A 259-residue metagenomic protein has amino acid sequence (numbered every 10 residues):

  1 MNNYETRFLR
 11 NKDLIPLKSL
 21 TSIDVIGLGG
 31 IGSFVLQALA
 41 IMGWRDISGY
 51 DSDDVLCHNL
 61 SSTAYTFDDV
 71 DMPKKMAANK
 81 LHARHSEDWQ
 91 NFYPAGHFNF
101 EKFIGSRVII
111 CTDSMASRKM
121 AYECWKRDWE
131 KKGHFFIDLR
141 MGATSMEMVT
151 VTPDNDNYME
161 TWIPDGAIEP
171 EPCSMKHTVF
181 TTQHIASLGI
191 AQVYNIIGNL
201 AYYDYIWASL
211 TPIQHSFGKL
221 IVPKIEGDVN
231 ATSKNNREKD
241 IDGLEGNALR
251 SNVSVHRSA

Functional and structural regions predicted by a protein language model:
M1-D24, E160, L249, H256: N-terminal charged helix/coil linker that caps or initiates catalytic domains
T21-G43, S48-D54: Glycine-rich adenosine-cofactor-binding loop
Q37-I41, R45, E123-R127, N195: Short, well-ordered alpha-helices that flank and scaffold nucleotide-derived cofactor binding pockets
D46-S86: Glycine-rich phosphate-binding loop and adjoining beta1-alpha1-beta2 segment of Rossmann-like nucleotide-binding folds
D71-S106, T112-A116: A structured beta-alpha segment of the ubiquitous adenosine-cofactor-binding alpha/beta core
W89, K102-I185, G218-A231, R237-E238 (+1 more regions): E1/E1-like adenylate-forming module used to activate ubiquitin-like modifiers and sulfur-carrier proteins
S174-W207: Conserved anion/nucleotide-ligand pocket segment
N199-D228: A short, charged, Gly/Pro-tolerant segment at domain boundaries
